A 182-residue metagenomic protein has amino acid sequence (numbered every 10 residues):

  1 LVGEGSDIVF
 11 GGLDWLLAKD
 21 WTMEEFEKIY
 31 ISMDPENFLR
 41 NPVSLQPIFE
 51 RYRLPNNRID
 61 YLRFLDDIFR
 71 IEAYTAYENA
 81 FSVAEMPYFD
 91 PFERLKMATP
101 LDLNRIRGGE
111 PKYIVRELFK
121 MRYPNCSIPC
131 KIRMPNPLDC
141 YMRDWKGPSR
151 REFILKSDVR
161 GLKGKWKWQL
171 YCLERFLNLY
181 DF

Functional and structural regions predicted by a protein language model:
L1, S6-E24, R63-G161: Mid-to-C-terminal catalytic subdomains of enzymes that bind/position adenosyl phosphate moieties or nucleic-acid
K19-E50: Short, flexible loop segments at boundaries between secondary-structure elements
P42-L45, D67, M134, G161-G164 (+1 more regions): Short linear sequence motifs
F49-R53, K146: N-terminal glycine-rich phosphate-binding loop for ADP-containing cofactors
I59: Extended, charge-rich helix/loop segments that form flexible, surface "patches" used to engage negatively charged
F153-F182: Acidic, carboxylate-rich catalytic segments that either coordinate divalent cations
